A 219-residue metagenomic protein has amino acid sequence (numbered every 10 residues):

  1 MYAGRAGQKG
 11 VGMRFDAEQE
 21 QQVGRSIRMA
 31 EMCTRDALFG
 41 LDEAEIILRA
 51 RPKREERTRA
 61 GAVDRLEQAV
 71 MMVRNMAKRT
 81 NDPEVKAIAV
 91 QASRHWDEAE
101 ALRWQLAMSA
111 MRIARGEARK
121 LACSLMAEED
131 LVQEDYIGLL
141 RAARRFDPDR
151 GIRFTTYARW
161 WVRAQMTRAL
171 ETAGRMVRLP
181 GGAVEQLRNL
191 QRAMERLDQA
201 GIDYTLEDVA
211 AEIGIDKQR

Functional and structural regions predicted by a protein language model:
M1-R178, E185-R196, D208: Alpha-helical promoter-recognition and RNA polymerase-docking modules of transcription initiation factors, dominated by
P180-A183, R219: Acidic/histidine metal-binding catalytic segments
R196-I202: Basic, amphipathic alpha-helical hairpins
D203-E207: Short conserved motifs of the RecA-like P-loop NTPase core
E212-R219: Short, basic interhelical loop/turn and adjoining N-cap of the next helix at nucleic-acid- or acidic-partner-contacting
